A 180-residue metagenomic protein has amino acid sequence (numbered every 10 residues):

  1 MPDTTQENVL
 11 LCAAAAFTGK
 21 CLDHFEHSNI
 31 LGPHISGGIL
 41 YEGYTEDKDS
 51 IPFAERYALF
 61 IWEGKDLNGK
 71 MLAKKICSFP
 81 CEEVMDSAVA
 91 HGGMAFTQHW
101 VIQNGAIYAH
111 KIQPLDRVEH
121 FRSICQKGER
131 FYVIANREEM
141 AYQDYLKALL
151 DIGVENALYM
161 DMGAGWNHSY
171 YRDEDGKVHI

Functional and structural regions predicted by a protein language model:
M1-I180: Gly/Ser/Thr/Pro-rich low-complexity, intrinsically disordered segments
